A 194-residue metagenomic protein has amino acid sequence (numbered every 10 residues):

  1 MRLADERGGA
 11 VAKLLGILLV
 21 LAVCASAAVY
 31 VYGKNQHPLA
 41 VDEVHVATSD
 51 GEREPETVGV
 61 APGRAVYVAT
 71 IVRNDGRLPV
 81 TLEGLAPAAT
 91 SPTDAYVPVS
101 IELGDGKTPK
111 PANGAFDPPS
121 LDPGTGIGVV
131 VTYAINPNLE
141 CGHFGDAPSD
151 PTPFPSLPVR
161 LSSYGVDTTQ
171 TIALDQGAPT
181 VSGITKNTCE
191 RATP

Functional and structural regions predicted by a protein language model:
R2-P194: Non-catalytic macromolecular-recognition regions in eukaryotic signaling proteins
